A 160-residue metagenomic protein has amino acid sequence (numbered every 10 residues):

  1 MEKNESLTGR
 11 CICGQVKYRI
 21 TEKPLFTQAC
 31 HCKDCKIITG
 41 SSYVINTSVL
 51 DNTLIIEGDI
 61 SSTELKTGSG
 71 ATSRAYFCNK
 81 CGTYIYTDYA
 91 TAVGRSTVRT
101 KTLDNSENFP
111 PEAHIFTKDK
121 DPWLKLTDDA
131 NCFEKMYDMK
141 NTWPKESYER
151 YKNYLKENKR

Functional and structural regions predicted by a protein language model:
M1-R10, Q15-R160: A short Gly-Trp-Pro
